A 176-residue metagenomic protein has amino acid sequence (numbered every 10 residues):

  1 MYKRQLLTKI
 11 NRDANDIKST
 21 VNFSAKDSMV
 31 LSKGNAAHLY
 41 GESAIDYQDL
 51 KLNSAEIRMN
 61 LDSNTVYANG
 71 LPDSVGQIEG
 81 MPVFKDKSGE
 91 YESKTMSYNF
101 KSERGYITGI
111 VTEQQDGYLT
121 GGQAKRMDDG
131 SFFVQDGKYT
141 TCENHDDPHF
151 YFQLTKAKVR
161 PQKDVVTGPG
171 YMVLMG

Functional and structural regions predicted by a protein language model:
K3-G176: Structural signature for solvent-exposed beta-strand/loop edge elements and short helix-capping sites, enriched
